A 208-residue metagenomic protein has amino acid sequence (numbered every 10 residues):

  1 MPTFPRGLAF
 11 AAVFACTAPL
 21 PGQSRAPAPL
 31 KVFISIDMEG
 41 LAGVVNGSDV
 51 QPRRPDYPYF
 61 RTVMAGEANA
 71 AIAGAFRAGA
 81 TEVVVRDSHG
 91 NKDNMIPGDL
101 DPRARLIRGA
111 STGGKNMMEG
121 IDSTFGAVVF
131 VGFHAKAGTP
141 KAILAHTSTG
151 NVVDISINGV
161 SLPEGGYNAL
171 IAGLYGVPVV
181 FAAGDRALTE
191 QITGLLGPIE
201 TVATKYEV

Functional and structural regions predicted by a protein language model:
M1-A9: Bacterial N-terminal signal peptides that target proteins for export
G22-S24: Boundary at the C-terminal end of the N-terminal hydrophobic targeting segment
P27-G47: Mature N-terminal segment immediately following signal peptide/propeptide cleavage in secreted/periplasmic
G43-A68, T201-T204: A short alpha/beta connector and helix-capping loop motif
P55-R86, K92: Alpha/propeptide regions of enzymes that mature by internal proteolysis
P102-I121: A glycine-rich helix N-cap at a beta->alpha junction
T149-Y175, G184: Active-site glycine-rich loop that binds ribose-phosphate moieties when present
I171-V179, A183-V208: Active-site rim beta-loop-alpha module in soluble metabolic enzymes
